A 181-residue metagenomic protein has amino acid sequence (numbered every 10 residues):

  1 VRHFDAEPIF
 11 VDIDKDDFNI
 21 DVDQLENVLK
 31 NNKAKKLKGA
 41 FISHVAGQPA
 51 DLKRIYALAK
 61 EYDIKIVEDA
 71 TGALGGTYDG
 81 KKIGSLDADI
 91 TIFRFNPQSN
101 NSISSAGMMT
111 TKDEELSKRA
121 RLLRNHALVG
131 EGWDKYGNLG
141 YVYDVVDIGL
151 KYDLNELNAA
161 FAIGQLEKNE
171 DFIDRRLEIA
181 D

Functional and structural regions predicted by a protein language model:
V1, L58, L157: Hydrophobic/aromatic ligand-binding patch that stacks against planar heteroaromatic rings of cofactors or nucleotides
V1-V22, Q98: Substrate-binding/gating loop at the entrance of the active-site cleft, primarily in PLP-dependent aminotransferase-like
H3, N31, K168: Active-site catalytic microenvironments for nucleophilic, acid-base chemistry
A6, K38, Y62-D63, N138 (+2 more regions): Generic secretory/membrane-interface signal
P8, G39-A40, A120: Small side chains
F18-I103, M108-L116: Active-site phosphate-binding strand-loop segment of PLP-dependent enzymes
A73-G80, L86-D181: Active-site region of PLP-dependent enzymes
